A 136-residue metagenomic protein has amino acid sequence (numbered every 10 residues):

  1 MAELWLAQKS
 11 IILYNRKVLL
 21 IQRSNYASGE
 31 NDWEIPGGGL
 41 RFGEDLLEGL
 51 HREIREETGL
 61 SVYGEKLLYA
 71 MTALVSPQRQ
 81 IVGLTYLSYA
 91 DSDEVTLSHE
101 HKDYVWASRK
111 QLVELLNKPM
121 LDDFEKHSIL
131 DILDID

Functional and structural regions predicted by a protein language model:
M1-L19, A70, L87-Y89: Conserved N-terminal beta-strand and adjoining loop/helix that marks the start of the Nudix/MutT-like hydrolase domain
A2-L4, D32, S76-V82, H101: A generic structural micro-feature
Y14-E56: Conserved Nudix-box catalytic region and its N-terminal flanking loop in Nudix hydrolases and closely related
N15-K17, S24, Y89-E94, R109-Q111: Short loop segments at secondary-structure junctions
R16, G38, R52, E65 (+2 more regions): Structural detector for helix-capping/boundary residues
N31, H99-D136: Nudix hydrolase/Nudix homology domain
S61-Y69: A short coil-to-beta-strand element that immediately follows conserved catalytic motifs
M71-E94: Active-site-adjacent beta-strand/loop module that shapes the phosphate/pyrophosphate-binding cleft
